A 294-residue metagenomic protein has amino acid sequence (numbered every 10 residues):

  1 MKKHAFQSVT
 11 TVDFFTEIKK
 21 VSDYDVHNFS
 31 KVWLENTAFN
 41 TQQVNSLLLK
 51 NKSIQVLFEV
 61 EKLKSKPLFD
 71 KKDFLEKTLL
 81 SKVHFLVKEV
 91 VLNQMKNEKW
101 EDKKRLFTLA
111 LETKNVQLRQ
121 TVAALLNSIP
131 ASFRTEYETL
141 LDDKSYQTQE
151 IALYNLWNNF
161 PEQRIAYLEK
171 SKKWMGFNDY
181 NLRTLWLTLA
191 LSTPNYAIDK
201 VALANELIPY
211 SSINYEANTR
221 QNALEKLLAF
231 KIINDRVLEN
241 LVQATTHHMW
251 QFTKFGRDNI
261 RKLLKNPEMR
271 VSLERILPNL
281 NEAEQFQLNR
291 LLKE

Functional and structural regions predicted by a protein language model:
M1-N45: Amphipathic alpha-helical substructures
K3-F6, K20-Y24, E35-N36, S128 (+3 more regions): Short, well-ordered loop/turn and helix-capping segments at boundaries between secondary-structure elements and domains
H27-N28, T41-S46, L68-L79, K99-E112 (+5 more regions): Amphipathic alpha-helical scaffolding segments comprising HEAT/armadillo-like alpha-solenoid repeats
F29-N36, Q43, L47-D70: Polyanionic (Asp/Glu-rich) segments that form extended negatively charged tracts
Q55-L68, K77-L80, L86-E98, T108-E112 (+8 more regions): Structural detector for internal amphipathic alpha-helices that build alpha-solenoid repeat scaffolds
D143-K144, N214-Y215, H247-W250: Short coil/turn segments at helix-helix junctions and helix-capping linkers within large alpha-helical proteins
S272-E294: Terminal, low-structured helical/coil segments at or just beyond the last alpha-helical repeat
